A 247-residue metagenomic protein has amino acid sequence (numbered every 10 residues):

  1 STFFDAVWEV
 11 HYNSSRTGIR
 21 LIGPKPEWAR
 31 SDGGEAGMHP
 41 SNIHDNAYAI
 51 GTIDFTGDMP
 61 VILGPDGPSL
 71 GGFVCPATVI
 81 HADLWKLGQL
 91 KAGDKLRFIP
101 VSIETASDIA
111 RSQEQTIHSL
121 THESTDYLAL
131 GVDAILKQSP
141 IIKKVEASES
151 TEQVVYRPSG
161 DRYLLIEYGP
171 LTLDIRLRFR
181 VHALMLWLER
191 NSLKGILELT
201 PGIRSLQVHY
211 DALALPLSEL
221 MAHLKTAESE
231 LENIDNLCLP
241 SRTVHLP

Functional and structural regions predicted by a protein language model:
S1-P247: Glycine-rich active-site loops that engage anionic ligands at enzyme catalytic sites
